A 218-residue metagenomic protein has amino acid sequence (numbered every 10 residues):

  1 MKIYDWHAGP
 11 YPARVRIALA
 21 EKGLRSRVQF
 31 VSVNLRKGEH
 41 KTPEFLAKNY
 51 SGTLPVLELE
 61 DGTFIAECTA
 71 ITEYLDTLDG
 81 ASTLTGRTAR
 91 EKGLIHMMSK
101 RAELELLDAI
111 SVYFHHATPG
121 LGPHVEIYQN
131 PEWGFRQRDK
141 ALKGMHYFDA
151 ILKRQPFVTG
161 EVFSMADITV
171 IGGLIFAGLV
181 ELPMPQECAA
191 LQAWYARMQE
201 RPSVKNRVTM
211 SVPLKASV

Functional and structural regions predicted by a protein language model:
M1-E132: GST-like domain detector, emphasizing the conserved glutathione-binding G-site in the N-terminal thioredoxin-like
G23, G52, Q155-P156, P202: Structural motif
L57, G144, S203: Aromatic-glycine hotspot motif
I95-M98, Q137, V208: A structural signal for short hydrophobic/aromatic patches embedded in well-ordered alpha helices
A102-E200: GST-like fold's C-terminal all-alpha helical module
A190-V218: Long hydrophobic alpha-helical segments typical of transmembrane helices together with their membrane-interfacial
